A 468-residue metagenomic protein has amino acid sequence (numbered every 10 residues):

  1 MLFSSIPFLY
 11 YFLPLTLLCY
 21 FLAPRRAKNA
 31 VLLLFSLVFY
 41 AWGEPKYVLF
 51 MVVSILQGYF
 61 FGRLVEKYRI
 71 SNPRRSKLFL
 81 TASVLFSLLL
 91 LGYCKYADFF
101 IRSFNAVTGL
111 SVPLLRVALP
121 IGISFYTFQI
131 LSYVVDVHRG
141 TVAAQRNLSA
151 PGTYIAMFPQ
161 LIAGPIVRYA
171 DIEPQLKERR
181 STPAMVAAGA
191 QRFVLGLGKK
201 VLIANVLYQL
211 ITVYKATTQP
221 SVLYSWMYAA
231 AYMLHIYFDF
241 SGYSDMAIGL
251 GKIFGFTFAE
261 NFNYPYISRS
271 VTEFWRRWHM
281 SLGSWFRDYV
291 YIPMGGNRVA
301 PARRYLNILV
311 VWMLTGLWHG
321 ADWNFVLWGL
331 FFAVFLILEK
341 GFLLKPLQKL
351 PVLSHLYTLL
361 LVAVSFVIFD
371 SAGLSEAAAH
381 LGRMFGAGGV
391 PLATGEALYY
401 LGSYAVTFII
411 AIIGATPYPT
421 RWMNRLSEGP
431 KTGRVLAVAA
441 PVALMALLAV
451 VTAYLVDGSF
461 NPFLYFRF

Functional and structural regions predicted by a protein language model:
M1-R467: Membrane-embedded transmembrane alpha-helical bundles that form the catalytic cores of multi-pass lipid-modifying
